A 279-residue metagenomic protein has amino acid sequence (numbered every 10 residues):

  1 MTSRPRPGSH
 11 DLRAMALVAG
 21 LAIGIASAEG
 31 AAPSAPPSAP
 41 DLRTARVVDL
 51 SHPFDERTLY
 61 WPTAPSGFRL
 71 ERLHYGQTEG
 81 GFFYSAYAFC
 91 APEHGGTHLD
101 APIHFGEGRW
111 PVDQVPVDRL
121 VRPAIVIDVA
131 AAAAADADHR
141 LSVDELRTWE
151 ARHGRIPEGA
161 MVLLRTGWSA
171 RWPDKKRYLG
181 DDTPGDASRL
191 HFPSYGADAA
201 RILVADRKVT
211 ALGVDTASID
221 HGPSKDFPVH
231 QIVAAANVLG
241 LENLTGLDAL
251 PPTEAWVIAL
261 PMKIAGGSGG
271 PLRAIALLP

Functional and structural regions predicted by a protein language model:
T2-M15: Bacterial N-terminal signal peptides that target proteins for export
G8, A26-S27: Exposed, low-complexity/repetitive linear segments and helix-based recognition motifs, biased toward charged/polar
R13-A26: Bacterial N-terminal signal peptides
E29-P279: Active-/binding-site microenvironments in catalytic and ligand-binding cores
